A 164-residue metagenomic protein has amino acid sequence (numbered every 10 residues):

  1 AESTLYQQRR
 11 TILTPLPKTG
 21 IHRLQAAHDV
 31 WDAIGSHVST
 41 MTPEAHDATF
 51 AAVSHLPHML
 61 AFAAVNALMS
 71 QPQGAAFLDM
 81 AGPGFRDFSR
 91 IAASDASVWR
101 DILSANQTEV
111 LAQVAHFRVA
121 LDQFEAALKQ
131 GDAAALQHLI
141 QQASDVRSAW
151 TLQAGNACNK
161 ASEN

Functional and structural regions predicted by a protein language model:
A1-V38, D47-F50: Rossmann-fold dinucleotide-binding core
V38, T49-D87: Substrate/ligand-engaging "lid" and interaction regions
A61, V65, A93, D122 (+2 more regions): Charged/polar positions within long, soluble alpha-helices
G74-A143: Interdomain hinge/lid region at the active-site interface of Rossmann-like NAD(P)-dependent oxidoreductases
A133-N164: SAM-dependent methyltransferases
